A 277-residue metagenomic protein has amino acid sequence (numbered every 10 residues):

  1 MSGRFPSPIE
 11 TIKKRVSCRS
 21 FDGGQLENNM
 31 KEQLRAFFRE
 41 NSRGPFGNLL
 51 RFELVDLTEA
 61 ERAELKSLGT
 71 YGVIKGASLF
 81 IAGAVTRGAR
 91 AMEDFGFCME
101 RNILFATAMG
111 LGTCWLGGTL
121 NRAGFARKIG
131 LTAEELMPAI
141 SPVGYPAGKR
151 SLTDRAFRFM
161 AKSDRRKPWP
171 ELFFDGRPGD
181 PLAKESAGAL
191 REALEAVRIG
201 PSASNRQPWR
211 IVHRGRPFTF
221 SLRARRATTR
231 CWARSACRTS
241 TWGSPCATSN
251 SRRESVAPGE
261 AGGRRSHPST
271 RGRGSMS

Functional and structural regions predicted by a protein language model:
M1-S277: Acidic, surface-exposed loops and disordered segments
